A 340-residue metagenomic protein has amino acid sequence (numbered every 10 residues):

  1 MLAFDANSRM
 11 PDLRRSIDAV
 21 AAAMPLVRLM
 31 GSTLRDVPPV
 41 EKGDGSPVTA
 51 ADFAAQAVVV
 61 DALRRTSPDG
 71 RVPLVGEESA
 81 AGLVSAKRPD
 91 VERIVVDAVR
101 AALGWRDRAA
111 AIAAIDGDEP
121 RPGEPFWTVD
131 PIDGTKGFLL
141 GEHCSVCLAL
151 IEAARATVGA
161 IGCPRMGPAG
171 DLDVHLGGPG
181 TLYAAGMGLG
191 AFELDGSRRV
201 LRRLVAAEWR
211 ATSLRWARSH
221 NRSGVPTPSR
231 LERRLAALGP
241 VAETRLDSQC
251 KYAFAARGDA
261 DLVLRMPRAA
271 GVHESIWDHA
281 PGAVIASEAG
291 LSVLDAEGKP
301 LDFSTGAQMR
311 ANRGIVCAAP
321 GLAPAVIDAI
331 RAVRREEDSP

Functional and structural regions predicted by a protein language model:
L2-I132, R165, G321-L322, I327-R331 (+1 more regions): N-terminal subdomain of lithium-sensitive/metallo-dependent phosphomonoesterases centered on the IMPase/IPPase/PAP
R9, V48, T135-G137, T244 (+1 more regions): Alpha-helix N-cap/helix-initiation motif
V27, G134-T135, L148, A255 (+1 more regions): Buried hydrophobic positions in well-ordered alpha/beta secondary-structure cores of metabolic enzymes
Q56, H143, H279-G282: Amphipathic alpha-helical segments in well-structured domains
S67, E152, E193-D195: Residue-level signal for short segments within beta-strands and strand-turn junctions of well-structured beta-sheet
V72-P73, V158, R215, S292: Proline-centered loop/turn at the N-terminus of a beta-strand
A109-A113, R121-L182, G186-G188: DPxDG-like acidic metal-binding loop motif
G167-P168, V174-P340: An extended, acidic
